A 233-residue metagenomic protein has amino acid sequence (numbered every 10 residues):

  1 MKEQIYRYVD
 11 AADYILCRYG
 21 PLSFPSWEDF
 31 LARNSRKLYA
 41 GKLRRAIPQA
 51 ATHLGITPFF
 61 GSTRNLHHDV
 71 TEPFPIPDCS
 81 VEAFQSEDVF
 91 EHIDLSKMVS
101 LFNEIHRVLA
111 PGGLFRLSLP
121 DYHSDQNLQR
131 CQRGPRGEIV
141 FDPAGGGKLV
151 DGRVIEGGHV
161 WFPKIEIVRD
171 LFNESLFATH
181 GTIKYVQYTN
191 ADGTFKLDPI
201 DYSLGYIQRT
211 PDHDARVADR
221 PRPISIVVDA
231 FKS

Functional and structural regions predicted by a protein language model:
M1-N127, V228-K232: Conserved SAM-binding loop
L95-E104, V108-A110, L114-F231: S-adenosyl-L-methionine-dependent methyltransferase catalytic module, highlighting the catalytic core
